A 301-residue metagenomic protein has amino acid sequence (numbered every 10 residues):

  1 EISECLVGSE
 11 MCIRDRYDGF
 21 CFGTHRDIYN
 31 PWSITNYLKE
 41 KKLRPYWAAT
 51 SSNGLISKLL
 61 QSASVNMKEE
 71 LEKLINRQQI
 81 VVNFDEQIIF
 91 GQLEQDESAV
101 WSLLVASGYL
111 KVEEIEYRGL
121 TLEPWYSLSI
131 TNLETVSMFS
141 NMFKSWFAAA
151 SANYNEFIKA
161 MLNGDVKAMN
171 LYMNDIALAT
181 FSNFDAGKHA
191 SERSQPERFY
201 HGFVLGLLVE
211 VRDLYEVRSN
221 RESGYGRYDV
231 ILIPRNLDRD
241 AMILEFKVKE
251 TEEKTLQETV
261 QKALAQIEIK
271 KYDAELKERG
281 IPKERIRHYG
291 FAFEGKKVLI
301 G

Functional and structural regions predicted by a protein language model:
E1-G8, I13: Single conserved hydrophobic/aromatic residue that forms the stacking wall/gate of nucleotide- or nucleobase-binding
E1-I2, N220-R221, K277-R279: Short, flexible, glycine/charge-rich loop motifs used to bind or transfer phosphoryl groups or to couple energy/partner
E10, K111-V112, K283: Residue-level detector of short coil/turn "hinge" positions at structural boundaries
I13-G19, Y117-L120: Short linear loop/turn motifs
Y17-Y29: A short helix-loop-helix "switch/interaction" segment in the helical subdomain of ASCE P-loop NTPases
D27-K271, V298-G301: Extended alpha-helical interface modules used as scaffolds for assembling large macromolecular complexes
E275-G301: Domain-level recognition of nuclease-like catalytic cores that cleave nucleotide substrates
